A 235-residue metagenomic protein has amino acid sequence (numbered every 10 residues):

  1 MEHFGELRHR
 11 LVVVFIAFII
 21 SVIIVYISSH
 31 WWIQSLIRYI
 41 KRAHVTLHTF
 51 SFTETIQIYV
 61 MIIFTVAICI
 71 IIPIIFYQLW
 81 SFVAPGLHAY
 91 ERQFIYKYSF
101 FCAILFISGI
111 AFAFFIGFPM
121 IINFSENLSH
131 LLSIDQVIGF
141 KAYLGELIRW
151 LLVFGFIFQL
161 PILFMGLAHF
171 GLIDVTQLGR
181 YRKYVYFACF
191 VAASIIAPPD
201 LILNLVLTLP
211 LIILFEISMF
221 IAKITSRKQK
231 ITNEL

Functional and structural regions predicted by a protein language model:
M1-L235: Membrane topogenic/interface segments and analogous intrinsically disordered interaction regions
